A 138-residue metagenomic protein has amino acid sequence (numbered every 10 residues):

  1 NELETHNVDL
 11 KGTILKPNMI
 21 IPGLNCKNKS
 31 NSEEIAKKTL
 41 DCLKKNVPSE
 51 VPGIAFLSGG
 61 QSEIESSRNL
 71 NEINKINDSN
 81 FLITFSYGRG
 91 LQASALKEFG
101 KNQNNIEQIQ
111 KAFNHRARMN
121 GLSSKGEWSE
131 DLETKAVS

Functional and structural regions predicted by a protein language model:
N1-S138: Active-site capping/gating regions of soluble enzymes
